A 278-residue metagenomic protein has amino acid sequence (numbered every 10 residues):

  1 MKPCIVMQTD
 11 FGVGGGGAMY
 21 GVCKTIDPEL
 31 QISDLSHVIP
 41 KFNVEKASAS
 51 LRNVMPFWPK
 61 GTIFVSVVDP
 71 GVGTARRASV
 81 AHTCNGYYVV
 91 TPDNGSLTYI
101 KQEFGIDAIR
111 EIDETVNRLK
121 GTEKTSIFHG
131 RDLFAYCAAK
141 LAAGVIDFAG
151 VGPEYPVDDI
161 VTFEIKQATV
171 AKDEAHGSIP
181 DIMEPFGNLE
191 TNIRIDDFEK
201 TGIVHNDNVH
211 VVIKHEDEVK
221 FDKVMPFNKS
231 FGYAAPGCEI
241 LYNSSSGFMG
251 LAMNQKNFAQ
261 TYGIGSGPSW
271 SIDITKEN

Functional and structural regions predicted by a protein language model:
K2-I39: N-terminal glycine-rich anion-binding loop in soluble enzyme alpha/beta folds
P3-C4, G16, P28-Q31, K46 (+2 more regions): Active-site histidine-anchored catalytic micro-motif
D10, C137, N254: A residue-level signal for conserved active-site and pocket-lining positions in enzyme catalytic cores
I26-E29, V54-W58, E103, K140-F148: Change "in soluble alpha/beta enzymes" to "in soluble alpha/beta proteins
L35-T62: N-terminal small/polar loop signature for handling phosphorylated ligands or for N-terminal nucleophile
K120-H205: Anionic-ligand-binding alpha/beta catalytic cores of soluble enzymes and soluble regulatory domains that recognize
L189-G263: A conserved acidic, glycine/proline-rich C-terminal tail/linker
Q260-N278: Conserved glycine-rich phosphate/nucleotide-binding loop and adjacent Mg2+-coordinating catalytic segment
